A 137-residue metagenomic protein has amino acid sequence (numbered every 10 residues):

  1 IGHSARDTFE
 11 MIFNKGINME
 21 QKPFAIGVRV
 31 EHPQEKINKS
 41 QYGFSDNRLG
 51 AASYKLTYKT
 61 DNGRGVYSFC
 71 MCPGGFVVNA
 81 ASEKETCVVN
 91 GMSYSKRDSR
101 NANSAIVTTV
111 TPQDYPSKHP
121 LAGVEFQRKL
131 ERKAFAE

Functional and structural regions predicted by a protein language model:
I1-E137: Residues forming the flavin
